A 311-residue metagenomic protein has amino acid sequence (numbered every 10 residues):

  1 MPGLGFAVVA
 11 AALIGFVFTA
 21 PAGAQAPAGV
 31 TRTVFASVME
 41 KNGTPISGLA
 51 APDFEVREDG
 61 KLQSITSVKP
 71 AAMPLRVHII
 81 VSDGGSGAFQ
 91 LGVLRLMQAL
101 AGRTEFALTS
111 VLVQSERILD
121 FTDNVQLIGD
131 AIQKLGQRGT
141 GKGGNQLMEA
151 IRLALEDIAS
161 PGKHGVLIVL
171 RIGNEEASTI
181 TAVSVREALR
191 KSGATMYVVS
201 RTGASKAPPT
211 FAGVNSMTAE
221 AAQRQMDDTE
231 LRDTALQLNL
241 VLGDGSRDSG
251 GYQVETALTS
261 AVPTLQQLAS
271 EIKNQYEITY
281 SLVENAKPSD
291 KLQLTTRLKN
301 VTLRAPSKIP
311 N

Functional and structural regions predicted by a protein language model:
M1-G3: N-terminal secretory signal peptides that target proteins for export/translocation
G5-V17: Bacterial N-terminal signal peptides
G23-N311: Scaffold/interface architecture of coatomer-like assemblies
